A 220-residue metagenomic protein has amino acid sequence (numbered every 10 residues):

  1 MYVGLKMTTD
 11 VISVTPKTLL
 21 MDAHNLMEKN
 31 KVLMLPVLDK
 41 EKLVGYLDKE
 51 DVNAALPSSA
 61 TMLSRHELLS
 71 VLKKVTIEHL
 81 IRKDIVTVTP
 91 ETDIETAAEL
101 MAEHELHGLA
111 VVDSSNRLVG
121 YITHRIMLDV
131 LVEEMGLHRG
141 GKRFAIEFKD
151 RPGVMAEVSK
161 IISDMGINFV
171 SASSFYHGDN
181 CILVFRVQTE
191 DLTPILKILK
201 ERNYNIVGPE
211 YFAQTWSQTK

Functional and structural regions predicted by a protein language model:
M1-D10, K49-V86, D93-A102, S114 (+3 more regions): Tandem CBS (Bateman) regulatory domains
M1-K40, V44-E50, L56-S58: Basic, Lys/Arg-rich alpha-helical nucleic-acid-recognition elements, primarily the DNA-binding modules of transcription
V14-T15, L33-K49, V88-T89, H107-I122 (+1 more regions): Cytosolic beta-strand hydrophobic patch enriched in CBS
P16, P90, R151, Q188: Charged, low-complexity surface patches
V44-G45, S59, V119, D179-C181 (+1 more regions): Short secondary-structure boundary/hinge segments and terminal tails
N180-Q188: A generic structural motif
E190, S217-K220: Short, low-order "capping/linker" segments at domain edges
